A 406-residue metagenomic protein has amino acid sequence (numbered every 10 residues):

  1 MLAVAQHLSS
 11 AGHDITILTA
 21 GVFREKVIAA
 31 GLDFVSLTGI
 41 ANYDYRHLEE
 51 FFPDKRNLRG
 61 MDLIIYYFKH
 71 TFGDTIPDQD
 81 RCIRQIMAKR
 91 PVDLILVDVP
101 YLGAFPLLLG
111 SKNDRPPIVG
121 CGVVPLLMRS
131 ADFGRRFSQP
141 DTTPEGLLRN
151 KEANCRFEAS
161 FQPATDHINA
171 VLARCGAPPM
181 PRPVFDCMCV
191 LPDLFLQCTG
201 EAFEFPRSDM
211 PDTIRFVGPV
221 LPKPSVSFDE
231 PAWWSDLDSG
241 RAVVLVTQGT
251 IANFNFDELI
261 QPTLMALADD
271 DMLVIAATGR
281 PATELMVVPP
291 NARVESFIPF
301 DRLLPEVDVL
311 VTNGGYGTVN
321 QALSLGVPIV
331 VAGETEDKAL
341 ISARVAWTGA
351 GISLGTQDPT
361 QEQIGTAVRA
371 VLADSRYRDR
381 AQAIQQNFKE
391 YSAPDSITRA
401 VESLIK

Functional and structural regions predicted by a protein language model:
M1-T16, K26-D33, I86-K89, G134 (+7 more regions): Nucleotide-activated sugar donor-binding and catalytic core shared by glycosyltransferases and related lipid-linked
D14, D33, P117, T213 (+1 more regions): Residues at the starts of beta-strands that form the adenosine-phosphate
L18-A20, L37-I40, V119-G122, C198 (+4 more regions): Generic beta-sheet signal
F23-E25, L102-P106, V319: Short, well-ordered alpha-helical microsegments
R24-E25, A41-Y45, V124-A131, K338-L340: Short gly/pro/ser/thr-enriched loop/turn and capping motifs at secondary-structure boundaries
D33, L37-P91, K151, E158 (+1 more regions): Phosphate/nucleotide-donor binding subsite
F72-K151, A202-F203: Conserved nucleotide-sugar donor-interacting segment of glycosyltransferase catalytic cores, predominantly GT-B
T199-V309: Donor-nucleotide binding loops and adjacent catalytic segments primarily of GT-B fold Leloir glycosyltransferases
